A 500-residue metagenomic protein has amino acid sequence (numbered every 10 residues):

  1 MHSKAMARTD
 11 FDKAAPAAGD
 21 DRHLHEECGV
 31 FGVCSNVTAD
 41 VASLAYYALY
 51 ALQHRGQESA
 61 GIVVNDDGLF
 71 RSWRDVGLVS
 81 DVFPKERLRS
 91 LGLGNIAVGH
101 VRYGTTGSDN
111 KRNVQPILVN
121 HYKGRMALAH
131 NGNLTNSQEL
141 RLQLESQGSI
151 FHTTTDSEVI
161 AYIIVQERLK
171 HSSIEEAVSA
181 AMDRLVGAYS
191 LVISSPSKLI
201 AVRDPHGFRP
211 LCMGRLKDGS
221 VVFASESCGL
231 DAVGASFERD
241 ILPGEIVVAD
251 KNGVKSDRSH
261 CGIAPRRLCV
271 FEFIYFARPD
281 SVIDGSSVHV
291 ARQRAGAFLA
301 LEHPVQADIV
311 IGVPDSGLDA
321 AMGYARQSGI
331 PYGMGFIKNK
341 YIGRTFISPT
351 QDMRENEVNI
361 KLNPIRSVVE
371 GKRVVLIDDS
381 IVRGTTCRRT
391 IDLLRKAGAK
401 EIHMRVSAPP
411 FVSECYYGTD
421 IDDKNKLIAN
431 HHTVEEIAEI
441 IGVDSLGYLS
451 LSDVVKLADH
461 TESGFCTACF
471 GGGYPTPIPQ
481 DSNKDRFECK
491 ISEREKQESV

Functional and structural regions predicted by a protein language model:
H2-P243, V248-A307, V313, E401 (+2 more regions): Conserved short alpha-helical segments that host acidic/polar catalytic motifs at enzyme active sites
T105-T106, N136, I200, F208-R209 (+7 more regions): Flexible loop/turn segments at secondary-structure boundaries
A129, S194, V202-R203, G214 (+11 more regions): Generic beta-strand/beta-sheet core signal
S149, K170-H171, P304-D308, R326-G333 (+2 more regions): Secondary-structure transition/capping motifs at alpha-helix termini and the adjoining loop/turn into the next element
T153, E158-A161, Y332-G343, I440-A458: A conserved beta-strand->alpha-helix junction
A180, C228-G229, S236-F237, G244-E245 (+4 more regions): Phosphate/diphosphate-binding loops
M182, S197, G234-D240, H260-C261 (+1 more regions): PRPP-dependent phosphoribosyltransferase catalytic core
G329-V374, T385, V412-D422: Short, glycine/charge-rich flexible loops or terminal/linker lids adjacent to PRPP-binding catalytic cores
